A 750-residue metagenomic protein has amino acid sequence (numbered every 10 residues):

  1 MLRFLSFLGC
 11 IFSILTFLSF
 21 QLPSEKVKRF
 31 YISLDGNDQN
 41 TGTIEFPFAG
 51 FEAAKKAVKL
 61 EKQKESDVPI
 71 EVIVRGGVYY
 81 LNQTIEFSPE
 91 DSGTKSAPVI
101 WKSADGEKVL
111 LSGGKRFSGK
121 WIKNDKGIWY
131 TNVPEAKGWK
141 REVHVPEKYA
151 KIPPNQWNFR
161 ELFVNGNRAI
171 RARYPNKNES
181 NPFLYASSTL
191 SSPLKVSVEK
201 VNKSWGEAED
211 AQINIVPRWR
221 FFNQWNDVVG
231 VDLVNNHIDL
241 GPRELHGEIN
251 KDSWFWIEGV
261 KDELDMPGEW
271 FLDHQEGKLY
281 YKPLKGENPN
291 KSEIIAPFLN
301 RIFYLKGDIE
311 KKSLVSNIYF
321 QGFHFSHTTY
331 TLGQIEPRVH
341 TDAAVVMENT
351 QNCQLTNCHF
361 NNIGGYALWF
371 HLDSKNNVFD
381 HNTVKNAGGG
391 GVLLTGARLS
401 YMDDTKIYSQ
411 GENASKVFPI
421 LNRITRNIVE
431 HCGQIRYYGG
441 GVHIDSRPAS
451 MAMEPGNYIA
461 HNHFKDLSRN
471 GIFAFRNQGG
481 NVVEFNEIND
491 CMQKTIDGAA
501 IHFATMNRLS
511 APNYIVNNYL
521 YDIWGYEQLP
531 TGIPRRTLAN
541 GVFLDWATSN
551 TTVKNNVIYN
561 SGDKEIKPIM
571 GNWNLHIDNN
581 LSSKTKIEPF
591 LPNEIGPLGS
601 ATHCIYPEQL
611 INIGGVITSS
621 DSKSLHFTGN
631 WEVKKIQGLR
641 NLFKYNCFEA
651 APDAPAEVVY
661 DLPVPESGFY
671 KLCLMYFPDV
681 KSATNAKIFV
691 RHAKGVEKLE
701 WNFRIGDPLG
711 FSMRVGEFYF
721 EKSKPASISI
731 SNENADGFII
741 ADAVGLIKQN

Functional and structural regions predicted by a protein language model:
F7-T16: Bacterial N-terminal signal peptides
L15-V27: Bacterial Sec-dependent signal peptides at the C-terminal "C-region" and cleavage site
V27-N361, S400-K416, L598-C604: Extracellular polysaccharide-degrading/modifying enzymes targeting complex plant/algal/animal polysaccharides
I73, Y80, E86, I100-K102 (+17 more regions): Extracellular beta-strand solenoid repeats
Q83-T84, T329-Q334, G364-F370, G388-T395 (+9 more regions): Short glycine/acidic-rich loop motifs that flank beta-strands on beta-rich extracellular proteins
L162, N176, H327, N517 (+1 more regions): Extracellular beta-rich repeat passengers
S316-H327, Q351-G365, K375-G389, R398-G433 (+5 more regions): Right-handed parallel beta-helix
A601-N750: Extracytoplasmic
